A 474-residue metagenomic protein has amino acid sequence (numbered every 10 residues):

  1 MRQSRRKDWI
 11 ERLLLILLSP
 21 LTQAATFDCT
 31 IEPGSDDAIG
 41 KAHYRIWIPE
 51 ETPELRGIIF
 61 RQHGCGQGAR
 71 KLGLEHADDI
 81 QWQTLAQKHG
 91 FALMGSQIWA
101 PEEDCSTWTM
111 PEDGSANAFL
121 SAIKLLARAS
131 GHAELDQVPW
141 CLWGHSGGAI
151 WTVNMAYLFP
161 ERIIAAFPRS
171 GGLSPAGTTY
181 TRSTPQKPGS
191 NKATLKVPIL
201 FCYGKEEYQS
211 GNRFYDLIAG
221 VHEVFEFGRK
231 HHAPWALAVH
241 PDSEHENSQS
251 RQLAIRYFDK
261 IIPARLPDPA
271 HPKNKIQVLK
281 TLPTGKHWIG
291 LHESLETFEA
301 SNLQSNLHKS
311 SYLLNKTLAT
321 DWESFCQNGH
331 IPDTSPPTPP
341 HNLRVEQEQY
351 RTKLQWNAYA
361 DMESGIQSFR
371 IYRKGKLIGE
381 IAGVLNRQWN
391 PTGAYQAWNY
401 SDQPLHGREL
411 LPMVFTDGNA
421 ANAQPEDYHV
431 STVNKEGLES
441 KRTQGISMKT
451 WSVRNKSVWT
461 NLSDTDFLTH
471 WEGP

Functional and structural regions predicted by a protein language model:
T22-I58, H89, W140-M155, F159-E161 (+3 more regions): A domain-start/cap signature at the N-terminus of enzymes
T52-R56, Q62-E103, Q209-G211: Short substrate-entry loop that stabilizes the transition state in hydrolases
W108-H132: Alpha/beta-hydrolase active-site loop
I164-A165, S170-R251: The feature captures the conserved acid-bearing segment of alpha/beta-hydrolase catalytic domains
P241-H341: Alpha/beta-hydrolase-fold serine-hydrolase catalytic core, especially in secreted/extracellular enzymes
N328-G365, S440-G473: Pro/Thr/Ser/Gly-rich low-complexity, intrinsically disordered linker/stalk tracts
S368-A423: Recognizes extended acidic, P/S/T-rich segments that occur within or adjacent to Ig-like beta-sandwich modules
D417-E436: Beta-strand-rich modules
